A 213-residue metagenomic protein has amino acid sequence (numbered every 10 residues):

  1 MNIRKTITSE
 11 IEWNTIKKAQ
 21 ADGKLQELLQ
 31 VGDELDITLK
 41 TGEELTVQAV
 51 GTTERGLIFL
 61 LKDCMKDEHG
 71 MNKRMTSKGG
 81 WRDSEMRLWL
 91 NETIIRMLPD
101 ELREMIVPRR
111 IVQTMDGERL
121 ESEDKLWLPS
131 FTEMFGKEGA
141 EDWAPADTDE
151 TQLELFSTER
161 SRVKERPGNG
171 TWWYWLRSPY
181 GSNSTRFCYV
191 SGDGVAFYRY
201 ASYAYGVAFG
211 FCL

Functional and structural regions predicted by a protein language model:
M1-L213: Collagenous Gly-X-Y triple-helix signature in extracellular proteins
